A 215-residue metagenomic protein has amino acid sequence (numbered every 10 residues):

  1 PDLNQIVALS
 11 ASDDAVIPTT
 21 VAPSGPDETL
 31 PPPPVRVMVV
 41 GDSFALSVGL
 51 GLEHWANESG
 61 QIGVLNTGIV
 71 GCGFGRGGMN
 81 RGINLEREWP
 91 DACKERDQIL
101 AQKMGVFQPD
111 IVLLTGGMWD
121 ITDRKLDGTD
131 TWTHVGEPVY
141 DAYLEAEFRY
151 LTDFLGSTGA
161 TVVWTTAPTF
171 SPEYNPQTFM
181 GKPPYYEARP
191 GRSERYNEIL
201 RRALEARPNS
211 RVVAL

Functional and structural regions predicted by a protein language model:
D13-T29: Extracellular mucin-like PTS domains
P31-V40, F44-P138: Conserved SGNH/GDSL esterase-like catalytic core that processes O-acyl groups on lipids and polysaccharides
F44, V48, L52, R96 (+5 more regions): Stable alpha-helical elements in mature extracytoplasmic
N57, G156, E205: Anion (oxyanion) recognition and catalysis
G116-M118, T166-T169, L215: Short, well-ordered beta-to-alpha junction loops that form the rim of enzyme active sites and present histidine/acidic
T133-A142, P184-A188: The substrate-binding groove and active-site-proximal loops of carbohydrate-active enzymes, especially glycoside
S157-T161: A short helix->loop->beta-strand "cap" motif at the edges of active sites that frequently abuts
P172-L215: Substrate-gating cap/lid alpha-helix
